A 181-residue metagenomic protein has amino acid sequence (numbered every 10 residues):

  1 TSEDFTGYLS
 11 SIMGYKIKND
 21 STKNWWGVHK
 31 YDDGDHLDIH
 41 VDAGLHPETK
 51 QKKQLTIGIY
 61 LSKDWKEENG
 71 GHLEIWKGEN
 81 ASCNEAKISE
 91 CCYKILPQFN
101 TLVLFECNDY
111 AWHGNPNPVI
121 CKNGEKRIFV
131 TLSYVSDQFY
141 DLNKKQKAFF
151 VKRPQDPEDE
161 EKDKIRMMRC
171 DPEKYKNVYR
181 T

Functional and structural regions predicted by a protein language model:
T1-W25: Signature of the catalytic double-stranded beta-helix
G7-S11, I59-Y60, L102: Residue-level signal for well-ordered alpha-helical scaffold segments within enzymatic catalytic domains
W26, G34-D38, D42-L55, K63-T181: Catalytic core of Fe(II)/2-oxoglutarate
